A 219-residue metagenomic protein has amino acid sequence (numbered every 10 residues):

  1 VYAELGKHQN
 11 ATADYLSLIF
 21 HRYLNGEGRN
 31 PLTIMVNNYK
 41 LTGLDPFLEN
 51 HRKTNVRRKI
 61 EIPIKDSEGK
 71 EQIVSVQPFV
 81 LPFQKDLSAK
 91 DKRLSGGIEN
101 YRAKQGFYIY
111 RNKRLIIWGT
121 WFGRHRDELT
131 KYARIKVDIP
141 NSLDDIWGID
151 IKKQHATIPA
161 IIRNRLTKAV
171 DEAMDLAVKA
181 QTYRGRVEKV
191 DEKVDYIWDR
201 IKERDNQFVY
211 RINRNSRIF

Functional and structural regions predicted by a protein language model:
V1-V36: GHKL-type ATPase core
E4, H8-N10, G43-D45, N50-F219: Charged regulatory segments coupled to nucleotide-binding catalytic modules in large multidomain enzymes
Y39: Flexible loop/N-cap segments at domain edges
